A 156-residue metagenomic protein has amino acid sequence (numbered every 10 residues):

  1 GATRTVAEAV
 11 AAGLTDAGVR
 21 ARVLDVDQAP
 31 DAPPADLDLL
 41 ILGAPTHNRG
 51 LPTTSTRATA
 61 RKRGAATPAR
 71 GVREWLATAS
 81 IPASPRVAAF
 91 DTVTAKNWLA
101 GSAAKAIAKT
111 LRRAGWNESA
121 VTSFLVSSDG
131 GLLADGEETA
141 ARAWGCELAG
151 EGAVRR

Functional and structural regions predicted by a protein language model:
G1, T92-W98, V126-D129: Short histidine/acidic/glycine/proline-rich micro-motifs that form metal- and phosphate-coordinating active-site loops
G1-A17: N-terminal beta1-alpha1 ligand-phosphate binding loop
A2, V6, G71, A140: Charged catalytic carboxylate motif
R4-E8, P34, A100-A104, A134-D135: Conserved strand-to-helix beginnings and helix N-cap segments that scaffold or border functional pockets
V19-R22, V87, E118-S119: Hydrophobic anchor at the start of a short beta-strand that flanks the dinucleotide cofactor-binding loop
D25-A114: Helix-loop-strand module that forms the ligand-binding subsite of alpha/beta enzymes
R112, N117-R156: Glycine-rich phosphate/pyrophosphate-binding loop and the adjoining helix
